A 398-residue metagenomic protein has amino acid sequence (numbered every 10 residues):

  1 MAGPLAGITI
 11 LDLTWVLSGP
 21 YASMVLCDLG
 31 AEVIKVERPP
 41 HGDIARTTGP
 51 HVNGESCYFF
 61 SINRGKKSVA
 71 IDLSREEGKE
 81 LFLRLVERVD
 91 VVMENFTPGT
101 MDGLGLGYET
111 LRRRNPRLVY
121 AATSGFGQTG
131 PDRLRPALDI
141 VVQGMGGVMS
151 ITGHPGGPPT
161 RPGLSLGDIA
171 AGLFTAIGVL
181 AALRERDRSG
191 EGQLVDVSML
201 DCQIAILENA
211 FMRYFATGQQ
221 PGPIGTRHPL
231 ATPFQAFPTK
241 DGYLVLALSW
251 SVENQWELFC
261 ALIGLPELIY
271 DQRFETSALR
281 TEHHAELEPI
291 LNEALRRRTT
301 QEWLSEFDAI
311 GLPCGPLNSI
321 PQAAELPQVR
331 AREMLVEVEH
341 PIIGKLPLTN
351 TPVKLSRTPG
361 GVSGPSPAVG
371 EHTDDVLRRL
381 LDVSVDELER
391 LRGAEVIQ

Functional and structural regions predicted by a protein language model:
M1-G178, A182-R188, A368, D374-Q398: N-terminal helix-loop segment corresponding to the beta1-alpha1 unit of nucleotide/adenylate-binding folds
M1-T9, P238-T239, Q322-Q398: Terminal low-complexity tails and localization/encapsulation signals of metabolic enzymes
V33, D308-Q322, V383-E389: Short, well-structured beta-strand/strand-turn elements
P40, F126-G127, M199-I204, D241-Y243 (+2 more regions): Glycine-rich beta-alpha junction loops
F59, I224-P229, F234-A236, W250 (+2 more regions): Short Gly/Pro-enriched turn/cap motifs at secondary-structure boundaries
Q128, G156-L164, D187-Q203, G222-P229 (+1 more regions): Conserved Rossmann-fold dehydrogenase catalytic segment
G172-Q193, A205-A216, L258-P266: Oxidoreductase and adenylate-handling cofactor-binding alpha/beta cores
P233-I310, C314: Aromatic-enriched alpha-helical interface/lid elements that frame and gate functional surfaces
